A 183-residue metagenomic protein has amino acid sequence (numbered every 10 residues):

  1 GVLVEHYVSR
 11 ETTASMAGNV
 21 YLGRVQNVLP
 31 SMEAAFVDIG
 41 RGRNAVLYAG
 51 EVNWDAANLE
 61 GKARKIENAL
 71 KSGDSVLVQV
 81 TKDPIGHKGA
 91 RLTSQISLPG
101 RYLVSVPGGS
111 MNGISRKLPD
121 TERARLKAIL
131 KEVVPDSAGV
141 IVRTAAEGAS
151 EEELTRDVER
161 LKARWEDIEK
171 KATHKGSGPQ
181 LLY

Functional and structural regions predicted by a protein language model:
G1-Y183: Single-stranded RNA-binding surfaces
